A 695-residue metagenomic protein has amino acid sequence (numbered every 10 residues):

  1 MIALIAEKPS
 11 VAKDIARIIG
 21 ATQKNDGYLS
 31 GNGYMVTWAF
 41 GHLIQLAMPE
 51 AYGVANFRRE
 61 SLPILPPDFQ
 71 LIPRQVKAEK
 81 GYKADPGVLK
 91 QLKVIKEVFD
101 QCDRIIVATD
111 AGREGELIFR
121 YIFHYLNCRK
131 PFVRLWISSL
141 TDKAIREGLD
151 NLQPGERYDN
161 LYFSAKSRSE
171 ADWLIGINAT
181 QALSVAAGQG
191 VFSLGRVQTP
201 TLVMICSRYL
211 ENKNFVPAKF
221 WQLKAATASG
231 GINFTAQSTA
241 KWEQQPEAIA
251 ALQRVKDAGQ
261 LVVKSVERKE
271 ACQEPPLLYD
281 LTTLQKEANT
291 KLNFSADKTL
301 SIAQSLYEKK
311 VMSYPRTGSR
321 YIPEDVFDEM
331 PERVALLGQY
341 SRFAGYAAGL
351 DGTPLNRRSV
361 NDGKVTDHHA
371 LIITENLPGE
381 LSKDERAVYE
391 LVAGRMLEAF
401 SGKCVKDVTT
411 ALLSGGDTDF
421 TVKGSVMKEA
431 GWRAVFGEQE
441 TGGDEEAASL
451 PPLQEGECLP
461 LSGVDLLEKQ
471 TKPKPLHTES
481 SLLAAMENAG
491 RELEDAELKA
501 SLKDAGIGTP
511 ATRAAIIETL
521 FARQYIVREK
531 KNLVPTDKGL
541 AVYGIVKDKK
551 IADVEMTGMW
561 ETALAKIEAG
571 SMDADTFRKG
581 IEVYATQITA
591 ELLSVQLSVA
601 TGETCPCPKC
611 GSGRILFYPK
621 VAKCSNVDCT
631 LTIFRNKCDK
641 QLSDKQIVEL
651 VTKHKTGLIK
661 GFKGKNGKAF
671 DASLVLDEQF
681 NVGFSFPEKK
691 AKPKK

Functional and structural regions predicted by a protein language model:
M1-A3, T109-A111, G188-V191, R268-L277 (+4 more regions): Conserved short loop/turn motifs at secondary-structure junctions
M1-S169, W173-I175, P354, P473: Intrinsically disordered, low-complexity regulatory segments
I2, G81, V88, Y125 (+5 more regions): Basic, low-complexity terminal or inter-domain segments flanking catalytic cores
P9-A16, G33-V36, F40, R59-L62 (+21 more regions): Amphipathic alpha-helical transducer elements in NTP-driven molecular machines
S30-N32, A226-G230, S414-T418, N666: Short strand-coil-strand connectors
G87, K93, D100-Q101, L140-T227 (+1 more regions): C-terminal or mid-to-C-terminal helical accessory/interaction module adjacent to the motor/catalytic core
E243-Y279, Q285: Metal- or metallocofactor-binding catalytic centers and their adjacent structured scaffolds across diverse enzyme
